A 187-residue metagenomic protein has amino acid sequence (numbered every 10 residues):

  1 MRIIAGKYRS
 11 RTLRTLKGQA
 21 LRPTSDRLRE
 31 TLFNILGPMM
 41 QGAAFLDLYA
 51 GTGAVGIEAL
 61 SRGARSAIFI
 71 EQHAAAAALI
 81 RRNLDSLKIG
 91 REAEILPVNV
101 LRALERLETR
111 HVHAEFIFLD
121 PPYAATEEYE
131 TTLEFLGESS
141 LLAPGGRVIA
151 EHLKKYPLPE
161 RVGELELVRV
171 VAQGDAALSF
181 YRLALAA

Functional and structural regions predicted by a protein language model:
M1-A187: Class I S-adenosyl-L-methionine-dependent methyltransferase catalytic core
